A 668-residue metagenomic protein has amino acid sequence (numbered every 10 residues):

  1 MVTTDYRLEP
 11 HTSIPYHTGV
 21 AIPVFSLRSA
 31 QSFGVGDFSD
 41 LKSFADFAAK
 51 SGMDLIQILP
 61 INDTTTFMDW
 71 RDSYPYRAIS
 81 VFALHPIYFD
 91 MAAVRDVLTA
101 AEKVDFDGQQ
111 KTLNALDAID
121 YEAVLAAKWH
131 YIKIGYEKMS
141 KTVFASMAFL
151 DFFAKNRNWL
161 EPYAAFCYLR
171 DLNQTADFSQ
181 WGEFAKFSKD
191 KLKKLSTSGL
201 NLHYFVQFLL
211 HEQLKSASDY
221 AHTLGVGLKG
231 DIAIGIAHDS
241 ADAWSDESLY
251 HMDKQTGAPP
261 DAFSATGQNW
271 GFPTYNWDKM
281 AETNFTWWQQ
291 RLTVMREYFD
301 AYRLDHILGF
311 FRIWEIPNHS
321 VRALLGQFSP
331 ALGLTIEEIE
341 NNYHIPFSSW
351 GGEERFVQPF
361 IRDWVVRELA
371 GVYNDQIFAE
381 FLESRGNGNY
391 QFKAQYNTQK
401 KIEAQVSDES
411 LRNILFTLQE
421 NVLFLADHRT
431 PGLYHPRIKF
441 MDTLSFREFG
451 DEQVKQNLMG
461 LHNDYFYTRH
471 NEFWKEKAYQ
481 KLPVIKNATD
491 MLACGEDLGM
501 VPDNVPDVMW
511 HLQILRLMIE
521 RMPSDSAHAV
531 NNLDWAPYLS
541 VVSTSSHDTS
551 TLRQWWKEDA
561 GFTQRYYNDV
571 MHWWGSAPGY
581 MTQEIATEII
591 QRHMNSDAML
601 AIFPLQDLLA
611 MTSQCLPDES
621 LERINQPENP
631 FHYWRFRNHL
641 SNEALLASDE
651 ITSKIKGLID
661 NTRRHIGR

Functional and structural regions predicted by a protein language model:
M1-R668: Catalytic cores of glycan-processing enzymes that make or break glycosidic bonds
